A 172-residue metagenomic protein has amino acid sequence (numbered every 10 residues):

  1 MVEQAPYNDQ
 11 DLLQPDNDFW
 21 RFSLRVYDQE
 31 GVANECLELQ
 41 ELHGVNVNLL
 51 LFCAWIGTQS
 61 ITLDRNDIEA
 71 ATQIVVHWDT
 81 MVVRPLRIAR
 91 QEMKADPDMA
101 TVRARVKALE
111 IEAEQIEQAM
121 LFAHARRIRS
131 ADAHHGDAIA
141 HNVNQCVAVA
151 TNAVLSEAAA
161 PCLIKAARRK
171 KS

Functional and structural regions predicted by a protein language model:
M1-L12, R129: Long, acidic, intrinsically disordered low-complexity segments
V2-E3, P15-E30, A167-S172: Acidic, glycine/proline-rich low-complexity segments that act as flexible tails and inter-domain linkers
V32-E69: N-terminal interaction modules that seed assembly of large macromolecular complexes
E35, V45-L51, V82-P85, V102-R105 (+1 more regions): Residue-level detector of well-ordered alpha-helical segments, enriched for hydrophobic/aromatic packing positions
G44-N48, I56-I61, D79, I111-E117 (+2 more regions): Short alpha-helix boundary/capping elements
L63-P85: Short secondary-structure subsegments characteristic of cysteine-rich extracellular domains
Q91-K170: A charged, amphipathic interaction segment
